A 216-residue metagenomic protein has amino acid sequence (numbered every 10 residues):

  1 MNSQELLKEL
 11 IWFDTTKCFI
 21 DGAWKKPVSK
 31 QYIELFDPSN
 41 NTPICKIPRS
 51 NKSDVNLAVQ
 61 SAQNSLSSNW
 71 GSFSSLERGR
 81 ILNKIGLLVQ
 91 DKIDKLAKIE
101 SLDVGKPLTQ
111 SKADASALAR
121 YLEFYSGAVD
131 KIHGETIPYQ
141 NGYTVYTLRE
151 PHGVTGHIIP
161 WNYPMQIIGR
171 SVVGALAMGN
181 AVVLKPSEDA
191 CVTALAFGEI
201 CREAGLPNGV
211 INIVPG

Functional and structural regions predicted by a protein language model:
M1-I47, R80, K84, I132-I158: Terminal low-complexity tails and localization/encapsulation signals of metabolic enzymes
F19-I20, E34, P43-L57, G205-V210 (+1 more regions): Histidine- and aromatic-rich ligand-binding microenvironments
V28-S29, V55, I93, S111 (+2 more regions): Alpha-helix N-cap/helix-start motif
P38-N40, Q60, A175: Short connector loops/turns at beta-strand edges and beta->alpha or beta->beta junctions
T42-I132: Glycine-rich loop-to-alpha-helix module at the N-terminal edge of alpha/beta enzyme cores
G134-G216: Rossmann-like NAD(P) dinucleotide-binding subdomain of oxidoreductase/dehydrogenase enzymes
